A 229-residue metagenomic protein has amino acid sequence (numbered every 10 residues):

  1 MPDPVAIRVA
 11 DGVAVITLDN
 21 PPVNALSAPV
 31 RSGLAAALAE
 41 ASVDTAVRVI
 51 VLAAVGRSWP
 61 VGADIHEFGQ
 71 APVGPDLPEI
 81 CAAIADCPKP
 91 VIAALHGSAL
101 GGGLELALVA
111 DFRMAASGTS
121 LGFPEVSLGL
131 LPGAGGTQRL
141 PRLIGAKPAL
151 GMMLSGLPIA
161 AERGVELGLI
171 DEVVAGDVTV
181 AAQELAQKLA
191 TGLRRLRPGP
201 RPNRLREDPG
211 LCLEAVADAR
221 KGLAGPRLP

Functional and structural regions predicted by a protein language model:
M1-L18, E105, L154-P229: Amphipathic alpha-helical segments at domain termini/boundaries
M1-V55, A82: Conserved CoA-thioester-binding segment of acyl-CoA-metabolizing enzymes
I16, G33-L34, L52, D64 (+4 more regions): Terminal peptide-recognition signature
V49, S58, F112, D171-E172: Residues at the N-termini of beta-strands
A53-A83, A99, S127-L130: Glycine- (often His-adjacent) and acidic-residue-rich active-site loop that binds/positions the CoA thioester
G56, A83-L128, P132: Glycine-rich beta-to-alpha active-site loop
T137-K147: Hydrophobic, secondary-structure "cap" segments at the distal end of domains
